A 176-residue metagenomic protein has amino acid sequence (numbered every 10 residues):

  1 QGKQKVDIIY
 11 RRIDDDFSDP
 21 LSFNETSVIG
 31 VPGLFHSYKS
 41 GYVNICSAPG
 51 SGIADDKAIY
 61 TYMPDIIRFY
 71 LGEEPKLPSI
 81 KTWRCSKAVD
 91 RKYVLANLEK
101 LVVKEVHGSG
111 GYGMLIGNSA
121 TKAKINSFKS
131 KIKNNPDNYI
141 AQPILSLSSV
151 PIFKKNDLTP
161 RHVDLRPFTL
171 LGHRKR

Functional and structural regions predicted by a protein language model:
Q1-R176: Domain-scale recognition of functional cores that engage charged ligands
